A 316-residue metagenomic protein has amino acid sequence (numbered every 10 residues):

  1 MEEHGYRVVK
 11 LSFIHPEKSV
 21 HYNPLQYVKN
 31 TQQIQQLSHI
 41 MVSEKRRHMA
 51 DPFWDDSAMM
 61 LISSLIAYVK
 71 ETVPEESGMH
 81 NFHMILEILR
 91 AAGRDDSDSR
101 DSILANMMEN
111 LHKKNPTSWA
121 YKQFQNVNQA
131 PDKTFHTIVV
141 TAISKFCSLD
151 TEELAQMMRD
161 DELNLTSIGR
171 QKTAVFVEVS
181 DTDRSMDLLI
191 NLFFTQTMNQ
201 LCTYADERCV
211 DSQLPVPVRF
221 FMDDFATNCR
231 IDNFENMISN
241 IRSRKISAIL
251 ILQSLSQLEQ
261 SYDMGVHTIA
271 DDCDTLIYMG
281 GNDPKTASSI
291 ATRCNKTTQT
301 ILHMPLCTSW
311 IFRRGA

Functional and structural regions predicted by a protein language model:
M1-I246, S261, K296, T300-P305 (+1 more regions): P-loop NTPase motor domains
H15, L255-S256: Conserved beta-strand edge residues that scaffold enzyme active sites
L252: H-loop/switch region of ABC-family ATPase nucleotide-binding domains
Q257-A316: C-terminal regions of RecA-like/P-loop NTPase motor modules
